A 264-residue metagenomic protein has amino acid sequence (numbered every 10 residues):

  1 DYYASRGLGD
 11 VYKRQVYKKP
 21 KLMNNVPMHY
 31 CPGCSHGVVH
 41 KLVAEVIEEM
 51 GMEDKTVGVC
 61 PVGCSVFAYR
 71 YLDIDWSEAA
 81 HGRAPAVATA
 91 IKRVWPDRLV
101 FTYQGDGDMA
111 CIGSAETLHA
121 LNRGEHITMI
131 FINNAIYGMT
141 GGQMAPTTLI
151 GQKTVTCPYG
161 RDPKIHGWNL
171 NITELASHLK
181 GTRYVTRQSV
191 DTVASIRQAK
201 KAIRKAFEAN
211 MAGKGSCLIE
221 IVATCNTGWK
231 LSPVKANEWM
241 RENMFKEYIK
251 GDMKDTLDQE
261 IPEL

Functional and structural regions predicted by a protein language model:
D1-Y12: Single conserved hydrophobic/aromatic residue that forms the stacking wall/gate of nucleotide- or nucleobase-binding
D10-V16, P20, N25, M211-L264: Flexible, low-complexity linker and terminal segments
K18, A145-A212: Conserved thiamine diphosphate
K19-A80: Active-site diphosphate/adenylate-binding microenvironment
V62-C64, N134-I136, T192, I221-G228: Glycine-rich beta-alpha junction loops
V62-G138, K201-K205: Thiamine diphosphate
I74-S77, A120, A145-L149, K235-E238: Short, hinge-like loop/turn segments at secondary-structure boundaries
S114-H119, M139-K153: Active-site-proximal loop->helix
